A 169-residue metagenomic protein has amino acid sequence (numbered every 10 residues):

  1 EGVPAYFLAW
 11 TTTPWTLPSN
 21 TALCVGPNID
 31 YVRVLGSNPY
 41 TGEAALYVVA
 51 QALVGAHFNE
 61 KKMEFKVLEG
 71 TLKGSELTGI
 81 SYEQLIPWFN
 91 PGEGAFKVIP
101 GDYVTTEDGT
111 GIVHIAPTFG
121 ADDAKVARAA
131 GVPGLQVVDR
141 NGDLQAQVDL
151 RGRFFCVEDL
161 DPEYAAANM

Functional and structural regions predicted by a protein language model:
G2-L8, P14-M169: Non-cofactor substrate-recognition interfaces
